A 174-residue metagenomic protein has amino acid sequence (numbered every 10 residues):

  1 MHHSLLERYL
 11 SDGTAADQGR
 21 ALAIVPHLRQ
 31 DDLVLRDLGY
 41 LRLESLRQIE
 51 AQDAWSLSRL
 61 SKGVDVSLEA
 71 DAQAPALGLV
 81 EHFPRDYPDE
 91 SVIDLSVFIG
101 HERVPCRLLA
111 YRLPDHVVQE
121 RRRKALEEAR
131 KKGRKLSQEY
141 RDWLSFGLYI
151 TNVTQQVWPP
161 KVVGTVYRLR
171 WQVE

Functional and structural regions predicted by a protein language model:
M1-V173: Single, function-defining residue in the core of a domain
